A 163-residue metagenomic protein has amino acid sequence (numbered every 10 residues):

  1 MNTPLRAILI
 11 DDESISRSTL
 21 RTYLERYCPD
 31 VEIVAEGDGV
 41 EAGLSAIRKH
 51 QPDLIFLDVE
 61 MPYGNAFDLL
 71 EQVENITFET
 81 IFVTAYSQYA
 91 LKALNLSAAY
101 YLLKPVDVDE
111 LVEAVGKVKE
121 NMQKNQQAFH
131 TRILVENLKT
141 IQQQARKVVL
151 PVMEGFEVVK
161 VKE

Functional and structural regions predicted by a protein language model:
N2, S14-A35: Two-component/phosphorelay signaling modules centered on CheY-like receiver
P4, D30-I33, T77, A98: A generic structural signal for alpha->beta connector loops
I10-D11, G37, I55: Conserved sequence signature across two-component system core domains
A35-D38, L103: Short loop/edge segments at beta-strand edges and connector loops that shape dinucleotide/nucleotide cofactor-binding
A42-L134: CheY-like receiver
E120-E163: Conserved binding/recognition cores within well-folded domains
